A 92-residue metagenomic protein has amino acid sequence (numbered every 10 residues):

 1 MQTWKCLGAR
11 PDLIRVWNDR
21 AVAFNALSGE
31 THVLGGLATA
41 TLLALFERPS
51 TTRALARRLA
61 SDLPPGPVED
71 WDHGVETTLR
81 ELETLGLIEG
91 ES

Functional and structural regions predicted by a protein language model:
M1-G29: Long, low-complexity, charged/polar intrinsically disordered regions in eukaryotic proteins
L27-S92: Long, charge-rich, low-complexity alpha-helical segments
